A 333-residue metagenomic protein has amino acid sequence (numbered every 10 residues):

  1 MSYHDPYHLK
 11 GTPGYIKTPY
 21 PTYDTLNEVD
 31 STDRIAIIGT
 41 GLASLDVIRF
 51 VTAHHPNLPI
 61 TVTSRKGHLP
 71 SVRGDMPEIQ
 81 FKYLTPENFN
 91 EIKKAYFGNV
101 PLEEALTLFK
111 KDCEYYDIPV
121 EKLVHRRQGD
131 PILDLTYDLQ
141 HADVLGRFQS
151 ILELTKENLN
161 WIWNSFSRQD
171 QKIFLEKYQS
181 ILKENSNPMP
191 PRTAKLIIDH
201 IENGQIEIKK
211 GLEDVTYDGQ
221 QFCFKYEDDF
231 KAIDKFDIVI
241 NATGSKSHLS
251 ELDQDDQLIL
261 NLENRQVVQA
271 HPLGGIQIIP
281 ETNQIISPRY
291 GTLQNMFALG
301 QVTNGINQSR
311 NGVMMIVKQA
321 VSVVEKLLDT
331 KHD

Functional and structural regions predicted by a protein language model:
M1-T330: Flavin (primarily FAD) cofactor-binding/catalytic cores of flavoenzymes
D333: The conserved 3'-phosphoadenosine-5'-phosphosulfate
